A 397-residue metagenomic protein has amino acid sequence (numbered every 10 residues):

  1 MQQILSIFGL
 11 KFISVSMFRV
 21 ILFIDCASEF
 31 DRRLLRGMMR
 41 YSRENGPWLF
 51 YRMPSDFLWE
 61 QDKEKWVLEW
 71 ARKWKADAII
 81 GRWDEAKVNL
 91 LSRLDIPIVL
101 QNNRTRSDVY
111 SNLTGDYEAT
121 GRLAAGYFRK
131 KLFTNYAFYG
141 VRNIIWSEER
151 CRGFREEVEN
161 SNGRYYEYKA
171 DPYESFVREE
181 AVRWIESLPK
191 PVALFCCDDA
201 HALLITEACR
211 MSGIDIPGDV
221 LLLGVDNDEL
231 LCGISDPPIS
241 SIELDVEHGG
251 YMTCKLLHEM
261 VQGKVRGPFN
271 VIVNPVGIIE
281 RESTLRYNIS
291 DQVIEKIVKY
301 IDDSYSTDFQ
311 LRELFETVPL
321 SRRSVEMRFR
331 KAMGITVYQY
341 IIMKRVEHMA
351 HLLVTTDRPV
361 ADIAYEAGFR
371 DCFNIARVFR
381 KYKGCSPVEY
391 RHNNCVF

Functional and structural regions predicted by a protein language model:
M1-A78, K87-R322, E326-M327, K331 (+7 more regions): Bacterial carbohydrate/catabolite-sensing allosteric modules
F329-T336, R377-Y390: A secondary-structure capping/hinge motif
